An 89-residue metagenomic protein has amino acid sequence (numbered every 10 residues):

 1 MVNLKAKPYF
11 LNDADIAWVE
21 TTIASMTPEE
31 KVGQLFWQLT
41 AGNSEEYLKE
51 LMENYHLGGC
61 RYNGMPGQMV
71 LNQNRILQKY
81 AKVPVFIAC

Functional and structural regions predicted by a protein language model:
M1-C89: N-terminal beta-rich core of secreted/periplasmic extracellular enzymes
